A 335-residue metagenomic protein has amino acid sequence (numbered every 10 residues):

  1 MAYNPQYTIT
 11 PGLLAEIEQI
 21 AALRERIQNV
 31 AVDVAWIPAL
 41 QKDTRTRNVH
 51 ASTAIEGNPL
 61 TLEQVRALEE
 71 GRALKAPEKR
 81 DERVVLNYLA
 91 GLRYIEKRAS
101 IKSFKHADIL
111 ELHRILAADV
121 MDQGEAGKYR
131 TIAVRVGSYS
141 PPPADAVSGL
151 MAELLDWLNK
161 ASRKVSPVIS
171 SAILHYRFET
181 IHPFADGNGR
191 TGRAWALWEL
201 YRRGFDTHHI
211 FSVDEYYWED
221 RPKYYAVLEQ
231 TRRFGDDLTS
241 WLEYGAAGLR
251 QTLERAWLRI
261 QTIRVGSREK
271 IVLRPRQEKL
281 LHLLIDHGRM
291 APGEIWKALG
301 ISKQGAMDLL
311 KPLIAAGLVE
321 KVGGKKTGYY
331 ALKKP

Functional and structural regions predicted by a protein language model:
M1-P335: FIC/Doc superfamily catalytic core
